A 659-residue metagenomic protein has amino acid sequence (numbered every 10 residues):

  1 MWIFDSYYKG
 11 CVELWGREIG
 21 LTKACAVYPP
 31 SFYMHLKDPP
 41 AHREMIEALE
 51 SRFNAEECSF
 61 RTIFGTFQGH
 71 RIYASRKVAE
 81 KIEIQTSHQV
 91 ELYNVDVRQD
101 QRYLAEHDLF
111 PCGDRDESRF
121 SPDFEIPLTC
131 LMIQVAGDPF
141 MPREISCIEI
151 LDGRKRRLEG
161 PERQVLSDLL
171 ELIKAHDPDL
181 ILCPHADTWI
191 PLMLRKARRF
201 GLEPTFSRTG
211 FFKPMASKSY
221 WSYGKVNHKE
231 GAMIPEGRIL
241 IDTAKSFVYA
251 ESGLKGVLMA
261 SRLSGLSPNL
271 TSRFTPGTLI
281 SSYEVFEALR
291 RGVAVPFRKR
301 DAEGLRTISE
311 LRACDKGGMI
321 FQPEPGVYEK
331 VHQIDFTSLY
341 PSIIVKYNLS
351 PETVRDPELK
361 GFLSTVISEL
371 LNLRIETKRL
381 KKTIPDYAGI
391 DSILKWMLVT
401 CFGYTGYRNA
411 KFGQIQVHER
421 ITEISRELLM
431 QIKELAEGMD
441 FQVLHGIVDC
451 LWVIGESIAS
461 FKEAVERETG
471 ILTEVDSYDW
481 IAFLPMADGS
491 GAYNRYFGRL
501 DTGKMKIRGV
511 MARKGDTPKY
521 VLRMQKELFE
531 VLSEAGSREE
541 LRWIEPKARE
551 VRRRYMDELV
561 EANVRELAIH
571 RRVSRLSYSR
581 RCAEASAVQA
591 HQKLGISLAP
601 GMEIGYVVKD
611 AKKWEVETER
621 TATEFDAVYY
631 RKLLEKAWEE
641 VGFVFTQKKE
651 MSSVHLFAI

Functional and structural regions predicted by a protein language model:
M1-H176, F200-T205, S246, G253-G317 (+5 more regions): DnaQ-like (DEDDh/DEDDy) 3′-5′ exonuclease domain used for proofreading and 3′-end trimming on nucleic acids
D5, L266-Y347, I390, I424-V448 (+1 more regions): DNA-dependent DNA polymerase catalytic subunits
C130-M132, R238-I241, V331: Conserved beta-strand scaffold positions in the cores of enzyme catalytic domains, especially in NTP/NDP-utilizing
P142-E144, P184-A186, I190-A197, I343-V345 (+2 more regions): A short acidic (Asp/Glu
I145, L151, L180-R273, M397 (+1 more regions): Metal-dependent phosphoesterase core characteristic of DEDDh/y 3'-5' exonuclease domains
I173-L182, I234-F247, K411-F412, E423 (+2 more regions): Conserved alpha/beta enzyme-core scaffolds, especially Rossmann-like or related mixed alpha/beta domains that build
E324-Q431, E437-M439: Helical catalytic core of nucleic-acid polymerases
